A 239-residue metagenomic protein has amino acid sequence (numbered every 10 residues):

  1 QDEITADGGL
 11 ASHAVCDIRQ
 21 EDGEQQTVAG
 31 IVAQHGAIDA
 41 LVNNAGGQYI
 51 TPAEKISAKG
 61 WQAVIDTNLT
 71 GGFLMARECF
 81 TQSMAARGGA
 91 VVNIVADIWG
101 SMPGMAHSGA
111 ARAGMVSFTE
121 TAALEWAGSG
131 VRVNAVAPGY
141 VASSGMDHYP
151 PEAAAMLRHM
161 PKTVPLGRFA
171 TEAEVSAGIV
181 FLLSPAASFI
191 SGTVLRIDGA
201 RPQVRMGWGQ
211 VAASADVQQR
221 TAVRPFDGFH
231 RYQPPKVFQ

Functional and structural regions predicted by a protein language model:
V42, A127, R132, I190-G192: Short, small/polar-rich loop/turn modules that mediate ligand/substrate recognition or access, typified
P52-A53, S57-I65, M156, M160: Substrate-binding pocket helix/loop in short-chain dehydrogenase/reductase
F73, R168-I197, P202-Q203: C-terminal substrate-recognition "lid" of short-chain dehydrogenase/reductases
A76-R77, E120: A short, exposed helix-loop element centered on a Lys and neighboring polar residues
T81, L124-G128, S188: Alpha-helical segment proximal to the catalytic Tyr-Lys
V92-G114, T119-G128, V141: Catalytic loop of short-chain dehydrogenase/reductase
V180, S191-Q239: Short C-terminal tail/terminal secondary-structure segment of NAD(P)H-dependent dehydrogenase/reductase domains
